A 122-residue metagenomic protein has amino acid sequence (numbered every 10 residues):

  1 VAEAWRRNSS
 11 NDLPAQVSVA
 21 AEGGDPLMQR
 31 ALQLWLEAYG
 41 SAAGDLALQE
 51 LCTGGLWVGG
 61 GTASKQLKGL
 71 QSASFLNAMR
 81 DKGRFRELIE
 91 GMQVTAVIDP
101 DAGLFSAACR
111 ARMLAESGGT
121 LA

Functional and structural regions predicted by a protein language model:
V1-A122: ATP-binding/phosphotransfer module of carbohydrate and carboxylate kinases, centering on a glycine-rich
